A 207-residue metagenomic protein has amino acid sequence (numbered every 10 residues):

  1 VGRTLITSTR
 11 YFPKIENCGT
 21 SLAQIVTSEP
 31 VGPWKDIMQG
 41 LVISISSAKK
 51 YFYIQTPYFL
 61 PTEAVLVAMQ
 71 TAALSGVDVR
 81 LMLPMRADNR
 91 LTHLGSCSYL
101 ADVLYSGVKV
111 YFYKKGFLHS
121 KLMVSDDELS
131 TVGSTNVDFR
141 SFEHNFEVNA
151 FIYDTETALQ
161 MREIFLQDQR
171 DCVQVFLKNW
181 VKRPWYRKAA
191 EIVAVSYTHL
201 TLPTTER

Functional and structural regions predicted by a protein language model:
V1-L200: Charged, low-complexity intrinsically disordered terminal segments
H199-R207: Single conserved hydrophobic/aromatic residue that forms the stacking wall/gate of nucleotide- or nucleobase-binding
